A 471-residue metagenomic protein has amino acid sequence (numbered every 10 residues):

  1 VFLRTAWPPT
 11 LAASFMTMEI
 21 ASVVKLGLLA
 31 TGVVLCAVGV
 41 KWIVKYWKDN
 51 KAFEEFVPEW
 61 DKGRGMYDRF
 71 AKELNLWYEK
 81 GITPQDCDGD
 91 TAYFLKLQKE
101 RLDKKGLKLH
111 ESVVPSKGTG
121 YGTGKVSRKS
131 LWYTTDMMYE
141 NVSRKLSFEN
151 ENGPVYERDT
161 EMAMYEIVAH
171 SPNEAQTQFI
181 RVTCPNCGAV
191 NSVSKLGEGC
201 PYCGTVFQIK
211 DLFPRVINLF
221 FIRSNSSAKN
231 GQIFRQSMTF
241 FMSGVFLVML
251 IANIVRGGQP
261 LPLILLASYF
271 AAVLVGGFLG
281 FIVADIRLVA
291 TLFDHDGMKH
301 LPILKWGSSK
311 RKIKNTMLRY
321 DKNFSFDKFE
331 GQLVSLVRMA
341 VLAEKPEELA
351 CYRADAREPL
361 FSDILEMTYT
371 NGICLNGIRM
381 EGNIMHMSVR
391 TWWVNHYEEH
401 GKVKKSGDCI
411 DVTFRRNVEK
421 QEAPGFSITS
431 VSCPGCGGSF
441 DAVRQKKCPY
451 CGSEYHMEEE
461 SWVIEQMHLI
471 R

Functional and structural regions predicted by a protein language model:
V1, L29-C36, R235-R256, Y269-L274: Canonical alpha-helical transmembrane segments of integral membrane proteins
V1-V23: Short, strongly hydrophobic alpha-helical membrane anchors
F15-V24, G231-S237, I251-A267, S325: Membrane-helix interface and helix-disruption motif detector
Y46-E111, H295-T368, G435, S439-D441 (+2 more regions): Core segments of small alpha/beta cavity-forming domains
E54-D61, E100-N152, A290-D294, P302 (+1 more regions): Surface-exposed, charged secondary-structure patches
T177-T183, K195-L196, F426-V431, A442-R444 (+1 more regions): Short metal-coordination and nucleic-acid-contact micro-motifs, chiefly zinc-binding Cys/His arrays
C184-C187, C200-C203, C433-C436, C448-C451: Short cysteine-rich clusters marking metal-coordination/redox-active sites
C203-V216, G452-W462: Short Cys/His-rich micro-motifs in 6-15 aa windows
